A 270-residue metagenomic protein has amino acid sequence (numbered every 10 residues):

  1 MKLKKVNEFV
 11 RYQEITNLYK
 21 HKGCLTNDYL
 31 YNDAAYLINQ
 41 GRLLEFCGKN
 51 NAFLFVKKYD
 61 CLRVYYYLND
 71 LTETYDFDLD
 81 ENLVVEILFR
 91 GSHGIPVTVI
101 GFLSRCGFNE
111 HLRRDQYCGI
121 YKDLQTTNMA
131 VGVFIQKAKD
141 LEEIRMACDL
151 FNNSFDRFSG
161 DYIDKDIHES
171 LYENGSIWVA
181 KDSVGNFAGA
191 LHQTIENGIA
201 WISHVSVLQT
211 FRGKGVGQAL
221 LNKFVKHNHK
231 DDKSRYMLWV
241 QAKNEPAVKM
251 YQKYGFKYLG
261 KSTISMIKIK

Functional and structural regions predicted by a protein language model:
M1-Y29, N128-G160: Short amphipathic alpha-helix that is part of the acyltransferase structural core
N27-E81, L191-S203: Conserved donor-binding loop and adjoining core beta-sheet/short helix segment in diverse acyl/aminoacyl transferases
K49-A52, V184-G189, P246: Glycine-rich acetyl-CoA-binding "A-motif" of GNAT/NAT acetyltransferases
V56-Y59, D161-I177, K181-S183, A188-L208: A conserved beta-strand-loop-helix scaffold within acyl/acetyltransferase catalytic domains
L68-G132, S262-I267: Acyl-donor-binding surface of acyltransferase catalytic domains
D70-N82, V207, G213-H227, K249-K253: Conserved acetyl-CoA-binding loop-helix of GNAT-fold acetyltransferases
I87-R90, I202, Y236-V240: Conserved hydrophobic beta-strand within the GNAT/NAT acetyltransferase core sheet that lines the active-site cleft
I202, K223-N228, Y236, A247: Short hydrophobic clusters on alpha-helical segments that form packing/core surfaces in small helical domains
